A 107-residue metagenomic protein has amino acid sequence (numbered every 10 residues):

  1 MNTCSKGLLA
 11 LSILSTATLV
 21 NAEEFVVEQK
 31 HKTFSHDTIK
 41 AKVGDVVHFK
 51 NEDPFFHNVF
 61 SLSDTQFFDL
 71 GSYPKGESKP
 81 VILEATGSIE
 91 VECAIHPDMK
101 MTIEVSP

Functional and structural regions predicted by a protein language model:
N2, L11, V20-P107: Extracytoplasmic copper-binding redox domains, predominantly the cupredoxin/blue-copper superfamily
G7-L14: Sec-dependent N-terminal signal peptides
